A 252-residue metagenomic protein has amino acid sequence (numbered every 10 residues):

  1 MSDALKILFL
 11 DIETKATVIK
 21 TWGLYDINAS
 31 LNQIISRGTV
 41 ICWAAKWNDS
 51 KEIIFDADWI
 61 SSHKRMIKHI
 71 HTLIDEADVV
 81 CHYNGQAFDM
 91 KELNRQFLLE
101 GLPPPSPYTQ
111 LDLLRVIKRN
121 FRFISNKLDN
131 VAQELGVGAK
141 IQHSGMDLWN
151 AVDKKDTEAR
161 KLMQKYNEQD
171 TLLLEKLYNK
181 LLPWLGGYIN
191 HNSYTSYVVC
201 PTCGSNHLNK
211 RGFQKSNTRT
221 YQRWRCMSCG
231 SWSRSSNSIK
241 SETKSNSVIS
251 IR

Functional and structural regions predicted by a protein language model:
M1-I74: Conserved RNase H-like, two-metal-ion catalytic cores of nucleic-acid enzymes
D49-E134: Conserved DEDDh/DEDDy metal-dependent 3′-5′ exonuclease domain
C81, N130-Y194: Acidic, Mg2+-coordinating catalytic module of metal-dependent nucleases/exonucleases that use a two-metal-ion mechanism
T195-C200, R223: Residues immediately within or flanking Cys/His clusters that coordinate Zn2+ in small zinc-binding modules
C200-C203, C226-C229: Short cysteine-rich clusters marking metal-coordination/redox-active sites
P201, T218-Y221, E242, N246: Active-site-proximal or metal-binding-adjacent scaffold patches in catalytic folds
G204-R219, R223-W224: Short recognition patches in nucleic-acid-associated and regulatory proteins
S228-I249: Short metal-binding segments enriched for Cys and/or His
